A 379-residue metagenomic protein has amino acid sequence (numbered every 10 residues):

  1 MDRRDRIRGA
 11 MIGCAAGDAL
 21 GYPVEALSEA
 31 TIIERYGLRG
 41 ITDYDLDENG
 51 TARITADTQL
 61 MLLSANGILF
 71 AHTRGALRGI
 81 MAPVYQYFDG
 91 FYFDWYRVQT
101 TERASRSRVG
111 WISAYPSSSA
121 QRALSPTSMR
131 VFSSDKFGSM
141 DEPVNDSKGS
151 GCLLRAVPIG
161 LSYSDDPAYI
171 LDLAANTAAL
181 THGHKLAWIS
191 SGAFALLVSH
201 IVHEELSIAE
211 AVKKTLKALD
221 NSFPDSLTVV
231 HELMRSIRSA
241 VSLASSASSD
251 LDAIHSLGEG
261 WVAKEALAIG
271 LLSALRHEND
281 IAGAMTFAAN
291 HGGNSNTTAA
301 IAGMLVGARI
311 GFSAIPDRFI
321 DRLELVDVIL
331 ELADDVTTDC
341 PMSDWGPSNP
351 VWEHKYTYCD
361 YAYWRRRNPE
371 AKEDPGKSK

Functional and structural regions predicted by a protein language model:
M1-K379: Structured, active/binding-site neighborhoods that engage oxygen-rich ligands
